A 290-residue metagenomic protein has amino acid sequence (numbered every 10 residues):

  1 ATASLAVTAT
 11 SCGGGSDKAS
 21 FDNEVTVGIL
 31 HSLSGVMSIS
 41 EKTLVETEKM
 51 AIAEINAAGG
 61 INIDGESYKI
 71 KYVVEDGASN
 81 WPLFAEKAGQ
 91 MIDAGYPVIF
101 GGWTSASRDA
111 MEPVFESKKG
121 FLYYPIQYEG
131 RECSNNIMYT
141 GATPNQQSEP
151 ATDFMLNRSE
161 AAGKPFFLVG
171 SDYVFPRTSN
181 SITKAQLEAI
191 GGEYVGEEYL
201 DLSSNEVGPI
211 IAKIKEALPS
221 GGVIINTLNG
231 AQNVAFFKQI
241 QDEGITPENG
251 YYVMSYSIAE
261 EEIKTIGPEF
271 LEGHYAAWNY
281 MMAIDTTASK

Functional and structural regions predicted by a protein language model:
V7-S11: C-terminal motif of bacterial Sec signal peptides marking the signal peptidase cleavage site
G14-D22, I39-E46, I61-R131, T140 (+1 more regions): Beta-alpha junction/loop-to-helix N-cap segments that form part of ligand/metal-binding clefts
N23-S32, I70-V74, K164-F167: Short, well-ordered beta-strand elements
I29, M91-W103, Y123-P125, P165-G170 (+4 more regions): Periplasmic-binding protein-like
S40-I63, S181-Q186: Short, polar/charged alpha-helical segment
I55, G59-D64, K118, L187-E193 (+2 more regions): Short helix-capping segments at alpha-helix termini
E86, R131, N136-E243, A283-T287: Extracellular/periplasmic Venus flytrap/periplasmic-binding protein
I240-K290: Extracellular/periplasmic periplasmic-binding protein-like sensory domains
